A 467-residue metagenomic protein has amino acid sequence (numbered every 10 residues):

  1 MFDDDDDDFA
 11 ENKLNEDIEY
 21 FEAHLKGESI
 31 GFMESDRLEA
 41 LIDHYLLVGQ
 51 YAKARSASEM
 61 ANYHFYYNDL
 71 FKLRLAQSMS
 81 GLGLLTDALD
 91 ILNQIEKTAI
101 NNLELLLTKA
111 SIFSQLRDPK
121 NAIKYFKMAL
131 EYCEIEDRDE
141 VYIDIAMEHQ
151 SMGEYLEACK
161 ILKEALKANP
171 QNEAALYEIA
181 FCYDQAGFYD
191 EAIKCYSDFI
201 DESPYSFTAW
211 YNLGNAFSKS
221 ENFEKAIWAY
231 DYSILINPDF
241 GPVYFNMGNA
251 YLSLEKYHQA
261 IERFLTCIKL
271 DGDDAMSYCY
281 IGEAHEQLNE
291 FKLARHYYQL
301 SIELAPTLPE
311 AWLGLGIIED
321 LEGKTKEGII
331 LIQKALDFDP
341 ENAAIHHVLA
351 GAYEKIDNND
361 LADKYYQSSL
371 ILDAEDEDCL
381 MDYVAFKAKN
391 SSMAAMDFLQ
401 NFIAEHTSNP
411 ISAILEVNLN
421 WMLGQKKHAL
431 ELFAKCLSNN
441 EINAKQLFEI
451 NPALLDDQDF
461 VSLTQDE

Functional and structural regions predicted by a protein language model:
D36, L70, E104, D137-E140 (+9 more regions): Start-of-helix register in tetratricopeptide repeats
L46, S80, S114, Q150 (+14 more regions): Position-specific recognition of the canonical hydrophobic site in helix A of tetratricopeptide repeat
G49, G83, R117, G153 (+8 more regions): Residue-level detector of the short coil/turn that links helix A to helix B within each tetratricopeptide repeat
A61, Q94-I95, A129, E164-A165 (+8 more regions): Canonical positions in the second alpha-helix
H64, K97-A99, Y132-E134, A168 (+8 more regions): Structural marker of alpha-solenoid helical repeat scaffolds
